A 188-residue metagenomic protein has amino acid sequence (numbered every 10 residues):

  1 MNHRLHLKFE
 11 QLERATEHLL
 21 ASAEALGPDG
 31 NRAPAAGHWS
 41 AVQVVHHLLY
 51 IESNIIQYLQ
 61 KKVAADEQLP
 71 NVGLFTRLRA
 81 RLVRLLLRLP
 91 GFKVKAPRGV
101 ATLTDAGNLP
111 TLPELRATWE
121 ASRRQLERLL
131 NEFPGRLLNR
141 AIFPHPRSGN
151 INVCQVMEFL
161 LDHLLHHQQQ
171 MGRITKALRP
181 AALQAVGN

Functional and structural regions predicted by a protein language model:
M1-E17, P180: Extreme N-terminal tail/first-helix region
M1-K8, A35-G37, A106-N108: Short, charged, low-complexity loops and linkers
Q11-R14, H18, T118-A121, Q125: Charged, amphipathic alpha-helical oligomerization/scaffolding segments
G30-L87, E120, R124, R128-E132 (+1 more regions): Short, contiguous alpha-helical
L89-G99: A structural motif
A101-T111, P146-C154: Acidic/His metal-coordination segments adjacent to aromatic residues that form catalytic metal sites in metalloenzymes
L112-A117: Short, glycine/charged-rich beta-strand-loop motifs at protein surfaces that mediate ligand recognition and catalysis
